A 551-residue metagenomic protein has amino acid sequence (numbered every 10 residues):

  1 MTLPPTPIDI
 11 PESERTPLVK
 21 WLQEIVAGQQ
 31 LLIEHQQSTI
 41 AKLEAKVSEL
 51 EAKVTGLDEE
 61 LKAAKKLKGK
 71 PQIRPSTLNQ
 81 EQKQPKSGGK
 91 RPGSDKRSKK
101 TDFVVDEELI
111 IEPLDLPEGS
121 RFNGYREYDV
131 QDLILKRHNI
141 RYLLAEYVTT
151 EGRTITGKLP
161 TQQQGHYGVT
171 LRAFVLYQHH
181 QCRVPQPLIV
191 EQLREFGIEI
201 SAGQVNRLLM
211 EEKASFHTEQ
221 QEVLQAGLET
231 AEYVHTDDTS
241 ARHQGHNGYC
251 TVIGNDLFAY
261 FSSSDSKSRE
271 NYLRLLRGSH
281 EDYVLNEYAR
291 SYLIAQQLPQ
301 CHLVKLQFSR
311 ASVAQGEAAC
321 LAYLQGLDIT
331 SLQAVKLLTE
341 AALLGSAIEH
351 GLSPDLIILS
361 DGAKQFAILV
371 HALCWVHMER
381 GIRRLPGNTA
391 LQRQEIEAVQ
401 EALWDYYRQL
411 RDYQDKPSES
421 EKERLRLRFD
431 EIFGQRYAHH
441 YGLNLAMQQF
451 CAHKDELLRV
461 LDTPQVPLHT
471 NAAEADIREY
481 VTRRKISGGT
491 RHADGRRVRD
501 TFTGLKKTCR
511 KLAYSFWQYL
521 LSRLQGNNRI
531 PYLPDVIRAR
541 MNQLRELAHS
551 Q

Functional and structural regions predicted by a protein language model:
M1-H166, N206, T236, E281-L338: Short, flexible loop/hinge motifs at secondary-structure junctions
L22, Q29, L50, L57 (+14 more regions): Mobile genetic element proteins and their domesticated derivatives, centered on retroelements and DNA transposons
A63, E195-I198, A202, R207-S360: RNase H-like nuclease fold core
T170-C182: Short, amphipathic alpha-helical "recognition" segments used to contact nucleic acids or chromatin
Q181-Q192: Short, charged amphipathic recognition helices of the HTH superfamily and cognate SANT/SANTA-like modules
V184, E212-S215, A241-Q244, K267-N271 (+6 more regions): Flexible loop/turn segments at secondary-structure boundaries
A311-A334, H350-I368, E397-Q551: Acidic/histidine-rich catalytic cores and adjacent linkers of DNA breakage/strand-transfer/modification proteins
A372-L385: Inter-helix linker motif
